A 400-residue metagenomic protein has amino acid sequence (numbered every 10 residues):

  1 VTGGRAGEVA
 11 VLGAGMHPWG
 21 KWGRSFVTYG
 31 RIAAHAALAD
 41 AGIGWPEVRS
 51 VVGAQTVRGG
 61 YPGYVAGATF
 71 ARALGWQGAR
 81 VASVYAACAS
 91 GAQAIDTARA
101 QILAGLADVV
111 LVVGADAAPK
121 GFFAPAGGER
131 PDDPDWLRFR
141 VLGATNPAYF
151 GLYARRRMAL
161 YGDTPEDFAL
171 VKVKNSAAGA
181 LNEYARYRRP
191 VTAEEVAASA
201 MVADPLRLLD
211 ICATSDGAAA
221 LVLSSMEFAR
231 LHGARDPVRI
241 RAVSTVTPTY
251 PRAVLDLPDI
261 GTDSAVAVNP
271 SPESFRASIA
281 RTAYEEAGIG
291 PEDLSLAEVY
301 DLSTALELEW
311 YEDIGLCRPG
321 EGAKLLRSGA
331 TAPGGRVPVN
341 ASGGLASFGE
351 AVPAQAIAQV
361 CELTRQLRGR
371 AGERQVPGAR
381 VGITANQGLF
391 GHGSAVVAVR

Functional and structural regions predicted by a protein language model:
V1-A89, T97, R157-T164, R186-E195 (+6 more regions): Conserved active-site "lid/cap" helical segment
V1-V27, W136, L170, M201-S274 (+7 more regions): Condensing-enzyme catalytic core mediating Claisen C-C bond formation in acyl metabolism
G3-A10, Q55-V113, A117-Y149, Y187-A213 (+4 more regions): Conserved catalytic cysteine-centered active-site region of acyl-thioester-dependent Claisen-condensing enzymes
V11, W45-Q55, R80-A86, V110-A115 (+6 more regions): Beta-strand segments within the central parallel beta-sheet cores of soluble alpha/beta enzyme folds
G30-R31, A36-D40, D216-F228, Y284 (+1 more regions): Alpha-helical support elements that line or immediately flank enzyme active sites and cofactor-binding pockets
R58-A66, Y250-L257, D301-K324, A351 (+1 more regions): Short glycine/threonine-rich loop-to-helix capping motif typified by GTGT followed within a few residues by an Asp-Pro
Y85-D116, P147-L181, L221-E227, F348-A371: Active-site-proximal alpha-helical scaffold in enzymes
A118-F122, A177-N182, G391-H392: Short, well-ordered, mixed-charge alpha-helical segments that flank or form enzyme active sites
